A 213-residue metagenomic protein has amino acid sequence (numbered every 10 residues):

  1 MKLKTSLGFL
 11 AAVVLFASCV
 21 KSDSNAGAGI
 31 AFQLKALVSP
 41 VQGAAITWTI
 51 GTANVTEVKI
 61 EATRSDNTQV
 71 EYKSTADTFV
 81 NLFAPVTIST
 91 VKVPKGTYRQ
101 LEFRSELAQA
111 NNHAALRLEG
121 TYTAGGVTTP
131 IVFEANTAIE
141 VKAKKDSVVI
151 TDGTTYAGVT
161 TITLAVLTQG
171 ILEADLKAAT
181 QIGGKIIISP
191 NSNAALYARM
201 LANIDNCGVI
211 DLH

Functional and structural regions predicted by a protein language model:
M1-F9: Bacterial N-terminal signal peptides that target proteins for export
L15-S18: C-terminal motif of bacterial Sec signal peptides marking the signal peptidase cleavage site
V20-H213: A short, solvent-exposed, low-complexity linear motif enriched for acidic/polar residues with Pro/Gly/Ser/Thr
